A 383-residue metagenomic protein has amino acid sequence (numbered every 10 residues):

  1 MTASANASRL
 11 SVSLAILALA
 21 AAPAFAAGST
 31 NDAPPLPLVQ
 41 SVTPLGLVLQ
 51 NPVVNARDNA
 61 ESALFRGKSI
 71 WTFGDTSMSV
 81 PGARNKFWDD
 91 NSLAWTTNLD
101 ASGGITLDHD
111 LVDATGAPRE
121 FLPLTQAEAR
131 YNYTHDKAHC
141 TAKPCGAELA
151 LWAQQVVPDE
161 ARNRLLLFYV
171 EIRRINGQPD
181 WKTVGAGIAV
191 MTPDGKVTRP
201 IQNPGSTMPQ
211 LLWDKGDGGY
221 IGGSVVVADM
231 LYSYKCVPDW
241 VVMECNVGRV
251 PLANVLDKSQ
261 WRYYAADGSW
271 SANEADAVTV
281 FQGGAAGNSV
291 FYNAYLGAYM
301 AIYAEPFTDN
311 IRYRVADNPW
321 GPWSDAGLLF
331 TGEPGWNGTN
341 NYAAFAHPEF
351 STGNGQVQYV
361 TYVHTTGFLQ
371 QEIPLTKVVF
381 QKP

Functional and structural regions predicted by a protein language model:
M1-S8: N-terminal secretory signal peptides that target proteins for export/translocation
S11-A22: Bacterial N-terminal signal peptides
G28-N55, L64-L149, P158-D214, V227-A285 (+3 more regions): Beta-rich carbohydrate-recognition and catalytic domains
A56-D58, L151-A153, G219-Y220, G284-A286 (+2 more regions): Beta-rich catalytic cores
S62, V156, S224, N288-V290 (+1 more regions): Hydrophobic core register within WD40 beta-propeller blades
Q154-V156, G187-A189, A344-A346: Hydrophobic/aromatic beta-strand elements that line small-molecule binding cavities or substrate pockets in beta-rich
G219-I221, S233-K235, H347: Intrinsically disordered, low-complexity boundary segments flanking structured domains
